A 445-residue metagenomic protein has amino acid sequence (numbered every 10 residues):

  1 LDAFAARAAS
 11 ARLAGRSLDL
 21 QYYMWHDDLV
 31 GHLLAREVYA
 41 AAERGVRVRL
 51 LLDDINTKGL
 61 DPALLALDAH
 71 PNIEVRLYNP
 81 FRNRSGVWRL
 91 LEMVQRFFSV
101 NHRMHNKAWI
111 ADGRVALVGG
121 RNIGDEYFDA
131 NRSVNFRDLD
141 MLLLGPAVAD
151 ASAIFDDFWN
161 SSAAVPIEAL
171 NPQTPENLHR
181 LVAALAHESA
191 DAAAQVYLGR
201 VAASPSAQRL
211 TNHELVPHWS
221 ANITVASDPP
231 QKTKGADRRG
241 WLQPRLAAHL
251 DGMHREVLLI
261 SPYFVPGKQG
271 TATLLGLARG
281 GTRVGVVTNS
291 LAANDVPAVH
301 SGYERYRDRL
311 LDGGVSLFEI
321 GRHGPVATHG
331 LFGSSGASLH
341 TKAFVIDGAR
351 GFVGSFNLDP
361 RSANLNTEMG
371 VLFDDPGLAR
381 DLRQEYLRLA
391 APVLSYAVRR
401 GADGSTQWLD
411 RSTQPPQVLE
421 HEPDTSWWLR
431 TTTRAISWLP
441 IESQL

Functional and structural regions predicted by a protein language model:
L1-K107, A111-L445: Charged, low-complexity intrinsically disordered terminal segments
